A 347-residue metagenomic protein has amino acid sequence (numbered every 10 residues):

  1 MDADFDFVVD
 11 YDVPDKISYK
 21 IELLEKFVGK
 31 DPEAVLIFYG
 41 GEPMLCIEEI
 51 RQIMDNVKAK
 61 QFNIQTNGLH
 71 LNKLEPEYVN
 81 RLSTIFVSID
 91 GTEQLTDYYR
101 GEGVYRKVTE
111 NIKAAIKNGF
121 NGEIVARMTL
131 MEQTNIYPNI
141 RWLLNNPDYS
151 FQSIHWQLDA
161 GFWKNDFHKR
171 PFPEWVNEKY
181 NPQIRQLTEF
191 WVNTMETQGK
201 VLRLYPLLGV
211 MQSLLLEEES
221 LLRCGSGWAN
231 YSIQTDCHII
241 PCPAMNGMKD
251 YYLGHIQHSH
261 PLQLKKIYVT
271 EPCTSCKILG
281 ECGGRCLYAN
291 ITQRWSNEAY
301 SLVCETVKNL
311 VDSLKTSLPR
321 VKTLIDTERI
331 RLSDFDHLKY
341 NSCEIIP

Functional and structural regions predicted by a protein language model:
M1, E33-I37, C237, C276: N-terminal pre-triad scaffold of radical SAM enzymes
M1-D6, Y11-L23, L82-T84, S88: Short, compositionally biased "basic patch" segments
M1-F5, Q94, F162-F167, R285: Short acidic/His/Gly/Ser-rich catalytic and metal-binding motifs that mark active-site loops of diverse hydrolases
D6-V9, S18, E102-T109, K113 (+2 more regions): Radical SAM enzyme [4Fe-4S]-AdoMet core and its adjacent flexible, acidic and glycine-rich loops/tails across
I21-I37, C46-D159, P173: Radical SAM/AdoMet-radical enzyme domain recognition
E178-L214, H238-N290, R320: C-terminal accessory region of radical SAM enzymes
D236, E271-P347: Radical SAM enzyme core and accessory elements
